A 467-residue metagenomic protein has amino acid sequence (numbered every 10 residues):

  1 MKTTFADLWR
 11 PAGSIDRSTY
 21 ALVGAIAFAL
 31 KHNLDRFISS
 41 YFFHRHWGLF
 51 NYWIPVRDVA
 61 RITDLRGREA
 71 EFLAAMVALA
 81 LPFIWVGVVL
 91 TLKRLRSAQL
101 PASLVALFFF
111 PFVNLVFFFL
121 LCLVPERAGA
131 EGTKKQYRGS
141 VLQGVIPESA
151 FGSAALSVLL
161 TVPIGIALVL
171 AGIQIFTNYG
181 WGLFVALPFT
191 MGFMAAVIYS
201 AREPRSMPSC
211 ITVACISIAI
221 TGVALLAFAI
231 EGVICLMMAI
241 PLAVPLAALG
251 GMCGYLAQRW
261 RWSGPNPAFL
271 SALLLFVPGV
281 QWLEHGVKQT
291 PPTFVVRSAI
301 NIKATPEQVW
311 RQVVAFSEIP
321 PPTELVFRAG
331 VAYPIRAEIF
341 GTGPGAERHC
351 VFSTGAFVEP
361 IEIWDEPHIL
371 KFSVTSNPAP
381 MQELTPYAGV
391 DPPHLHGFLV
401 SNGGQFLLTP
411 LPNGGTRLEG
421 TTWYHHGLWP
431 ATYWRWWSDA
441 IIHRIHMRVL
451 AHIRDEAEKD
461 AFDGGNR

Functional and structural regions predicted by a protein language model:
M1-V89, F108, G132-Q143, V162: Short, small/hydrophobic-residue-rich motifs at membrane-helix boundaries and re-entrant hairpins of integral membrane
R10-H32, A98-F110, V145-T161, C210 (+1 more regions): Alpha-helical membrane-anchoring segments
F28-L30, L34, I38-F43, V77-A98 (+4 more regions): Membrane-cytosol interface at the C-terminal ends of transmembrane alpha helices in small multi-pass membrane proteins
V105-A106, G180-L183, E231-P241: Non-cytosolic membrane-interface motifs at loop->transmembrane helix junctions
I146-Y199, V213-A224, A257-Q258, S263-G343 (+2 more regions): Hydrophobic ligand-binding cavity/cleft-lining segments
R205-A239, M381-H443, M447, I453: Beta-strand/loop substructures that line and gate deep hydrophobic ligand-binding cavities in soluble
P241-A247, G251-W262, Y424-R467: A conserved amphipathic terminal alpha-helix motif
I302-E307, E362-I369, L407-R417, R454-F462: A short, structured loop/turn motif at beta-sheet edges
